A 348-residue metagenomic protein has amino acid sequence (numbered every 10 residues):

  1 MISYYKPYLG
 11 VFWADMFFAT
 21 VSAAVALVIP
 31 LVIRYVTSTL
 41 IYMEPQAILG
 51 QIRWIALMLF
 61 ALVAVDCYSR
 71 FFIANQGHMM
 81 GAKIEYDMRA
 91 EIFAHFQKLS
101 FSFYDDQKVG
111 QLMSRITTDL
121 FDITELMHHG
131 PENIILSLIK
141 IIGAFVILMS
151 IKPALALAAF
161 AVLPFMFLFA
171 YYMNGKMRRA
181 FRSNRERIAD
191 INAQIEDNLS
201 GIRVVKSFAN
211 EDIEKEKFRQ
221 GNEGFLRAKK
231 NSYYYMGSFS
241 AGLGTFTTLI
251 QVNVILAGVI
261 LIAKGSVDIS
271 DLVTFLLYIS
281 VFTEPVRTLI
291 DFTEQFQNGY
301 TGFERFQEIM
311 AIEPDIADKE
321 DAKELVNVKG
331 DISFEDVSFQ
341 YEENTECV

Functional and structural regions predicted by a protein language model:
M1-A26, I41-I55, F72-I84, M88 (+9 more regions): Membrane-integrated ABC transporters
I2, K6-G10, F101-S102, T118-M127 (+9 more regions): An intracellular "coupling" helix at the cytosolic face of ABC transporter transmembrane type-1 domains
K6, F17, V21, V25 (+4 more regions): Hydrophobic alpha-helical transmembrane segments of ABC transporter permease domains
F12-S69, M149-A154, A263-I269: Transmembrane helix-loop-helix hairpins at lipid-water interfaces of multipass membrane proteins, especially the type-1
F17-F18, L62-G81, E132-I139, A158-N184 (+4 more regions): Alpha-helical transmembrane segments of multi-pass membrane proteins
Y42-E44, I48-G50, W54, I147-A161 (+2 more regions): Helix-loop-helix
M310-V348: Primarily ABC-family ATPase nucleotide-binding module
